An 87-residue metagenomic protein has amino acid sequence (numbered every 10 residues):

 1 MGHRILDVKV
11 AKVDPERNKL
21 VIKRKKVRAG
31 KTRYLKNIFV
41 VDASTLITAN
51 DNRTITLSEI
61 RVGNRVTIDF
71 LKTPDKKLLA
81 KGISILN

Functional and structural regions predicted by a protein language model:
M1-I38, N50-N87: Short, flexible, surface-exposed loop segments at domain boundaries
A43-D51: Short, structured beta-strand/loop micro-motifs enriched in basic residues and often containing a Trp
